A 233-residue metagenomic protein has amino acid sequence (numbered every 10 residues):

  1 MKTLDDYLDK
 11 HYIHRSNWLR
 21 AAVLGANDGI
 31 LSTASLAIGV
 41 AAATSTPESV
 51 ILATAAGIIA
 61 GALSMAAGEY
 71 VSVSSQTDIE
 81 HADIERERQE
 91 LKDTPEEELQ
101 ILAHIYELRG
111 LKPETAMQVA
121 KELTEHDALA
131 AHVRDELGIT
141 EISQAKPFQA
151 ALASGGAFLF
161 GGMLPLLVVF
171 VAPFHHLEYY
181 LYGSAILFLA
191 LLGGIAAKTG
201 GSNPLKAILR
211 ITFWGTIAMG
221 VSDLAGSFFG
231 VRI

Functional and structural regions predicted by a protein language model:
M1-H14, W18, V73-G155: Cytosol/matrix-facing amphipathic helices and coiled-coil assembly/linker segments of eukaryotic membrane proteins
M1-S72: Internal alpha-helical transmembrane segments
W18-A37, E141-L167: Transmembrane alpha-helical segments and their cytosolic interface motifs in multi-pass membrane proteins
D28, A67, A116, F158 (+2 more regions): Residue-level signature of catalytic and energy-coupling elements of molecular machines, predominantly ATP/GTP-dependent
H175-F188: Structural signature of hydrophobic alpha-helical transmembrane segments
L191-T216: Interfacial loop-to-transmembrane junctions
D223-I233: Juxtamembrane boundary at the C-terminal end of a transmembrane helix
